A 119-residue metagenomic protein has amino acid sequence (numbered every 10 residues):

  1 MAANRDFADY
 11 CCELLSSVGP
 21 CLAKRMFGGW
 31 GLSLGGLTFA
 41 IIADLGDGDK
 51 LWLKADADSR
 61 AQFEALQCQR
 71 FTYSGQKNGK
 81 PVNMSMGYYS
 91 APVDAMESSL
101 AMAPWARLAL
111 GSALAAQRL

Functional and structural regions predicted by a protein language model:
A2-T38: N-terminal first-folded block
D6, K50-W52, G87-Y89: Noncatalytic, solvent-exposed loop/strand surfaces of beta-propeller-type extracellular/periplasmic domains
F7, C11, A55, S59-Q62 (+1 more regions): Amphipathic alpha-helical interface surfaces
E13, A57-Q69, R107-A115: Short, intrinsically disordered, mixed-charge
C21, D58, M86, A91: Residue-level signal for pocket-adjacent positions within structured domains
M26, L32-N78, V82: Short, conserved beta-strand/beta-arch hydrophobic-aromatic motifs that form part of recognition grooves or interface
Y89-L119: Well-ordered alpha/beta subsegment
